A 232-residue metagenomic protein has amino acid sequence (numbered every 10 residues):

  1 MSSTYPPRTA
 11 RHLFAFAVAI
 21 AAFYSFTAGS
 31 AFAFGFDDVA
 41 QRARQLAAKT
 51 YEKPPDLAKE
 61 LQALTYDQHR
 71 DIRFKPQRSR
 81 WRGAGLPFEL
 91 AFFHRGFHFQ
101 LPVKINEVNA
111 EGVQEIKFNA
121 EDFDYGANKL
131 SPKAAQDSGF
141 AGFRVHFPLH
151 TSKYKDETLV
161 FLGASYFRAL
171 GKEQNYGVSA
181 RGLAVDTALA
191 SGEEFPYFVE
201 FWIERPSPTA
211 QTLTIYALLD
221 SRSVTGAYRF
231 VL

Functional and structural regions predicted by a protein language model:
S2-A17: Bacterial N-terminal signal peptides that target proteins for export
A15-T27: Bacterial N-terminal signal peptides
S25, V103, L213: A broad, low-specificity signal marking well-ordered, structured residues that form hydrophobic/aromatic
S30-G35: Boundary at the C-terminal end of the N-terminal hydrophobic targeting segment
Q41-L189: Solvent-exposed N-terminal domain segments of exported/luminal and surface proteins
K172, Y176-V231: Extended, loop-rich substrate-binding clefts of extracytoplasmic carbohydrate-active enzymes
